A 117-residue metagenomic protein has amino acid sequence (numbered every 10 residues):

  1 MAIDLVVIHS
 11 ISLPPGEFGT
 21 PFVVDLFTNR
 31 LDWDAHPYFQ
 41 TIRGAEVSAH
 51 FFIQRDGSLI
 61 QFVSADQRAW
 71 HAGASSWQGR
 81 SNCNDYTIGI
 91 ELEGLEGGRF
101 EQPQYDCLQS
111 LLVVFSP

Functional and structural regions predicted by a protein language model:
M1-V7: N-terminal module-boundary/linker segments of secreted carbohydrate-active enzymes
L5, S12-P117: Active-site-adjacent loop/helix surface patches within enzyme catalytic domains that shape the substrate-binding cleft
